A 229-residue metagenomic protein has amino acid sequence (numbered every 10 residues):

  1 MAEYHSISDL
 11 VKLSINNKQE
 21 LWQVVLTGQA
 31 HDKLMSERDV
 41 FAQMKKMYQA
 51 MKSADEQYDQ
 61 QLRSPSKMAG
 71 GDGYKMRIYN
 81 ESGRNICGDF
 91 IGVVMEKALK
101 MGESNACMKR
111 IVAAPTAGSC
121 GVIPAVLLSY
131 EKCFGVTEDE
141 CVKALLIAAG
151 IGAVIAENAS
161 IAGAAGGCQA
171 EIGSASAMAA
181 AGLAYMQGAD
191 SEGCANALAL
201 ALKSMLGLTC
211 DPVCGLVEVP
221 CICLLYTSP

Functional and structural regions predicted by a protein language model:
M1-K109: Generic N-terminal targeting/processing segments that precede catalytic cores or assembly contacts
C87, G135-C141, G188-C194: Structural helix-adjacent loops and short alpha-helical linkers that scaffold large soluble proteins
G88-N105, E140-A159, L202-D211: Acidic-glycine-rich active-site phosphate/pyrophosphate-binding loop
A106-A114, Y130, S160-A164: Short acidic, glycine/Ser/Thr-rich loop/turn "cap" segments at secondary-structure junctions
I111-V126, E171-A175: Conserved phosphate/anionic-ligand binding catalytic regions in large, soluble enzymes, centered on
P124-G135, L183-G188: Alpha-helical support elements that line or immediately flank enzyme active sites and cofactor-binding pockets
N158-A170, S174, A180-C223: Hydrophobic alpha-helical bundle architecture
Y226-P229: Conserved small/polar residues in nucleotide/adenosyl-binding loops
